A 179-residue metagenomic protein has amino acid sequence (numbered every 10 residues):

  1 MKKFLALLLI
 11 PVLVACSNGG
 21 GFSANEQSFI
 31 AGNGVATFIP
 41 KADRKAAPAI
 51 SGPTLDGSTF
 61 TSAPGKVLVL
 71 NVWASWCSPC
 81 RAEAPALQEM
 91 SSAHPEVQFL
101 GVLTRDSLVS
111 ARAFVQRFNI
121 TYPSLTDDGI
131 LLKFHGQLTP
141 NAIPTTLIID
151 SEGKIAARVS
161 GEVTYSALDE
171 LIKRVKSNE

Functional and structural regions predicted by a protein language model:
M1-A49, E179: N-terminal targeting signals for export/organelle localization
V35-A36, N71, L132-H135: N-terminal post-signal-peptidase region of extra-cytosolic proteins
A42-L68, H135: A short beta-strand-turn-helix
K45-A47, A63-G65, V97, N119 (+1 more regions): Extracytoplasmic
T59-R81, L87: Short active-site neighborhood of thiol/selenol oxidoreductases, capturing the structured segment around
R81-F118, G129-F134: Structural microenvironment flanking redox-active thiols in thiol-disulfide oxidoreductases
Q116-T121, D127-E179: Thiol/disulfide oxidoreductase modules built on the thioredoxin-like
